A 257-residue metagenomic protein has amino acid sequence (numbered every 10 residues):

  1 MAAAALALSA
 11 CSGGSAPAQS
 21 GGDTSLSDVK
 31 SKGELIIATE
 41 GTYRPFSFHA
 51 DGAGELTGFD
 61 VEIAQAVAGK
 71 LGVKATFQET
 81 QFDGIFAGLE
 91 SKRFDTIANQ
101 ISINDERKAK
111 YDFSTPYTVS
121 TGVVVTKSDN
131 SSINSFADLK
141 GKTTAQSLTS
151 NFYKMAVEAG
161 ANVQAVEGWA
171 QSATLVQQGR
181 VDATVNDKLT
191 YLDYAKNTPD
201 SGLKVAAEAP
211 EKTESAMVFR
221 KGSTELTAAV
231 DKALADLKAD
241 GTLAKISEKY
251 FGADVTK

Functional and structural regions predicted by a protein language model:
A5-A10: C-terminal motif of bacterial Sec signal peptides marking the signal peptidase cleavage site
S12-S15: Bacterial signal peptide processing site
S20-A98: Extracytoplasmic small-molecule ligand-binding "clamshell" domains of the periplasmic binding protein/Venus flytrap
E34-T39, F136-L148: Short loop->beta-strand "edge-of-pocket" segments that line small-molecule binding or catalytic clefts across diverse
L35, G72-K74, S91-N99, K142-T143 (+2 more regions): Alpha-to-beta junction loops
V61, F77-A87, S131, L148-S150 (+2 more regions): Short helix-initiation/N-cap motifs at beta->coil->alpha
Q65, K74-D138: Acidic, polar ligand-binding/catalytic clefts
V119-T126, K188, L192, K196-A235 (+1 more regions): Periplasmic-binding protein-like
